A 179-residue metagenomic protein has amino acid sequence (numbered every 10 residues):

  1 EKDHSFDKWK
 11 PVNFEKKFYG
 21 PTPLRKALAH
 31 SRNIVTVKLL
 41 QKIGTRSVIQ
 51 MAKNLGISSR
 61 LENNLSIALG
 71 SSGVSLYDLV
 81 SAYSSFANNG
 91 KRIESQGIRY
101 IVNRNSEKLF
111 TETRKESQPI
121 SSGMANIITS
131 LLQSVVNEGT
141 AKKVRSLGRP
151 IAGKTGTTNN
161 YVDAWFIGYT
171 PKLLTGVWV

Functional and structural regions predicted by a protein language model:
E1, S5, K10-P11, V35-T36 (+5 more regions): Extended, hydrophobic alpha-helical segments in both membrane/secreted and soluble proteins
E1-G20, E94-E107: Short, glycine/proline-biased beta-turn/loop segments that scaffold the active-site neighborhood
S5-P21, K26, H30, M51-R60: C-terminal structured domain segments across diverse proteins
K10-E15, P23-R25, I34-L40, N64-G70 (+1 more regions): Second-shell loop/turn segments in exported
L24, K42-L79, R104-F110: Primarily short, surface-exposed interaction patches in extracytoplasmic proteins
K26-H30, S75-L76, V80-S81, S85-V179: A penicillin-recognizing enzyme superfamily signal
L39, M51, L131: Residues that form generic nucleotide/phosphate-binding pockets
